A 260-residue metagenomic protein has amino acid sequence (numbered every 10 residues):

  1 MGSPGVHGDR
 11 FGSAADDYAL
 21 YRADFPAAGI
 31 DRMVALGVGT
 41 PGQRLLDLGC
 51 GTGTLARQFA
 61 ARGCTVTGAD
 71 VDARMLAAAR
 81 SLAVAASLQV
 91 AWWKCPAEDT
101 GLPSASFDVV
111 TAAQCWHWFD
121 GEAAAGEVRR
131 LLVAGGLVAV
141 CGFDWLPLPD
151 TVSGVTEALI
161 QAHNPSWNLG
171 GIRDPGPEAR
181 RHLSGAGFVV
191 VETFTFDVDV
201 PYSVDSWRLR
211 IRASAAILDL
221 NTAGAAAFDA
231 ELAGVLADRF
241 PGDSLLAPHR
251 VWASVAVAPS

Functional and structural regions predicted by a protein language model:
M1-T40: Conserved class I S-adenosyl-L-methionine
R44-L46, T52-D99: Class I SAM-dependent methyltransferase SAM/SAH-binding core
T100-V109: A short acidic, Gly/Pro-enriched loop at the edge of an enzyme's catalytic core that lines a small-molecule cofactor
Q114: Short catalytic micro-motifs in class I SAM-dependent methyltransferases
F119-V128: A short, conserved alpha-helix within the catalytic core of class I
R129, V133-V200: Conserved catalytic/acceptor-binding region of the Class I
P177-S260: Conserved Class I S-adenosyl-L-methionine
